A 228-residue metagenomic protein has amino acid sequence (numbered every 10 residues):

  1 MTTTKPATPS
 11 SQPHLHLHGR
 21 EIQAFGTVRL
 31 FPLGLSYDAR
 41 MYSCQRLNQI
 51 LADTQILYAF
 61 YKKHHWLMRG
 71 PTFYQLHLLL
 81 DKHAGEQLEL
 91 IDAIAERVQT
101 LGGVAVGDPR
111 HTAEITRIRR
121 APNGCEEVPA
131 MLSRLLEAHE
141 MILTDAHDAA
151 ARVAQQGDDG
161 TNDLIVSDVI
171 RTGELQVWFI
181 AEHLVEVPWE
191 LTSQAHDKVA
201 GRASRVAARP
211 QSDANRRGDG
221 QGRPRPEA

Functional and structural regions predicted by a protein language model:
T2-L33: Acidic, low-complexity proline/glycine-rich segments
V28-I50, V128, L132: Disorder-to-helix initiation segments
G34-Y42, L57-K82, D145-T161: Helix-loop segments that flank and shape redox-cofactor active sites
L51, Y58, H65, A84 (+6 more regions): A structural signal for well-ordered alpha-helices, especially hydrophobic packing surfaces of coiled-coils
K62, M68-H111: Conserved alpha-helical segments that form or flank metal/cofactor-binding pockets of metalloenzymes
H64, E96, R110-R171: Acidic/histidine-rich alpha-helical segments that form the ligand environment of transition-metal centers
I142-N215: Preference for long, well-ordered alpha-helical segments
A208-A228: Long, low-complexity, intrinsically disordered segments
